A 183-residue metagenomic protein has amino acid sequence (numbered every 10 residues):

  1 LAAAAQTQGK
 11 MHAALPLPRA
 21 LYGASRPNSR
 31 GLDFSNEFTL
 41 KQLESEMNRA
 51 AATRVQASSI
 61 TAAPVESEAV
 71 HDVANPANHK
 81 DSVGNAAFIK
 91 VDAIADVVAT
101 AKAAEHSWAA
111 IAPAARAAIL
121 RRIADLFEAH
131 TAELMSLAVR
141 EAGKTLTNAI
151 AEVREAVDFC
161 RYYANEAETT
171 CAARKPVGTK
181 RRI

Functional and structural regions predicted by a protein language model:
L1-A99, A103, A110-A129, N148-N165 (+1 more regions): Terminal low-complexity tails and localization/encapsulation signals of metabolic enzymes
E105-W108, E141: Secondary-structure edge/capping motif, primarily at the C-terminal ends of alpha-helices and the immediately following
D125, M135-S136: N-terminal leader/propeptide and maturation segments of large enzyme subunits in energy/redox metabolism and hydrolases
S136-R154: Flexible, acidic loop-helix segments that line cofactor/substrate-binding pockets
